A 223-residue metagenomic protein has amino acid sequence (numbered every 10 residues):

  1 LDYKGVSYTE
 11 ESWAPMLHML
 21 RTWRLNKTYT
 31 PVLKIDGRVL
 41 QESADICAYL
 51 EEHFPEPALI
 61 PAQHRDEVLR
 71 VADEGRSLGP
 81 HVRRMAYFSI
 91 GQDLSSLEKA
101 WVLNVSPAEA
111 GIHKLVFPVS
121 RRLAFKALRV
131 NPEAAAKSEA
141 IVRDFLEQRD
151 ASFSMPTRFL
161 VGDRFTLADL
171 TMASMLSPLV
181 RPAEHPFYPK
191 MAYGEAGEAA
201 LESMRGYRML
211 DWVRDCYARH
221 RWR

Functional and structural regions predicted by a protein language model:
D2-A110: GST-like domain detector, emphasizing the conserved glutathione-binding G-site in the N-terminal thioredoxin-like
V6, D73, S154, M175 (+1 more regions): Residue-level marker of positions within ordered structural domains that often coincide with functionally constrained
Y49, S152, D215-R219: C-terminal alpha-helix
E52, A151-M155, W222: Secondary-structure boundary motif
A62, P132, A136, S203: Charge-dense, low-complexity intrinsically disordered segments
E67-R70, E74, K137-D144, Q148 (+1 more regions): A non-catalytic, amphipathic alpha-helix used as a structural packing/dimerization or gating element in enzyme scaffolds
G79-K190: GST-like fold's C-terminal all-alpha helical module
S174-R223: Short His-centered aromatic/hydrophobic patch
